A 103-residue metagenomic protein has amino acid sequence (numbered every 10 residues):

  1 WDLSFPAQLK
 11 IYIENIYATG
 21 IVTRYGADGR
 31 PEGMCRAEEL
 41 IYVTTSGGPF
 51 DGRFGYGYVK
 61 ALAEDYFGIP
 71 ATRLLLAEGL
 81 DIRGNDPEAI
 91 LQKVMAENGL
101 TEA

Functional and structural regions predicted by a protein language model:
W1-R53: Helix-loop-strand module that forms the ligand-binding subsite of alpha/beta enzymes
R53-A103: Glycine-rich phosphate/pyrophosphate-binding loop and the adjoining helix
